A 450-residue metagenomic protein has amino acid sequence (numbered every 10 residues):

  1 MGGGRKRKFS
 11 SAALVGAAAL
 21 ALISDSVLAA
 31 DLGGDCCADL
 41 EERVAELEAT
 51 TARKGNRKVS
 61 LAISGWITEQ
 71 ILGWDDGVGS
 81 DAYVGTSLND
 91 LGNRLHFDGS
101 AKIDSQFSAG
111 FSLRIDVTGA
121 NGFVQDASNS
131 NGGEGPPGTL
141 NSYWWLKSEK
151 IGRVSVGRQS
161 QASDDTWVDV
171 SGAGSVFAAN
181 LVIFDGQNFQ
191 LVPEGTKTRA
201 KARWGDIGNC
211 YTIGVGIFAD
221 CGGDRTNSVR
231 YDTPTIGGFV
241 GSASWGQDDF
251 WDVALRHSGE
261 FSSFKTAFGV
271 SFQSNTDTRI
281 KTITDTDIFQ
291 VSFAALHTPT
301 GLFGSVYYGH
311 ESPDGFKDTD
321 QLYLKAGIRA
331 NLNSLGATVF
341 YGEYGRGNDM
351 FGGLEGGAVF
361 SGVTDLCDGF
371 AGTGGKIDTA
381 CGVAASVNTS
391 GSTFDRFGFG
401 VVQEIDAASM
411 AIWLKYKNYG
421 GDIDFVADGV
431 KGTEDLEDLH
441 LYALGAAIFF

Functional and structural regions predicted by a protein language model:
G2-L28: Gram-negative bacterial Sec-dependent N-terminal signal peptides
G3, D25, A29-D164, V168 (+6 more regions): Beta-barrel outer-membrane channel/assembly domains of diderm bacteria
Q70-D76, Q106, C221, R225 (+5 more regions): Outer membrane beta-barrel translocator domains of Type V secretion systems
D81-Y83, V124-G135, S155-S242, Q247-F250 (+2 more regions): Surface-exposed coil loops of outer-membrane beta-barrel proteins
S87-D90, E134-P137, D220-G223, W245-Q247 (+4 more regions): Short sequence motifs at beta-strands and strand-loop junctions characteristic of Gram-negative outer-membrane
L91-N93, L140, N227, D249-W251 (+3 more regions): Residues that flank catalytic or metal-binding motifs in active/ligand-binding sites
G119, A162-T166, D249-W251, T276-D277 (+3 more regions): A short local loop/turn or secondary-structure capping micro-motif enriched for an aromatic residue
V253-E404, Y416: Detector for outer-membrane/organellar transmembrane beta-barrel domains, recognizing the amphipathic beta-strand
